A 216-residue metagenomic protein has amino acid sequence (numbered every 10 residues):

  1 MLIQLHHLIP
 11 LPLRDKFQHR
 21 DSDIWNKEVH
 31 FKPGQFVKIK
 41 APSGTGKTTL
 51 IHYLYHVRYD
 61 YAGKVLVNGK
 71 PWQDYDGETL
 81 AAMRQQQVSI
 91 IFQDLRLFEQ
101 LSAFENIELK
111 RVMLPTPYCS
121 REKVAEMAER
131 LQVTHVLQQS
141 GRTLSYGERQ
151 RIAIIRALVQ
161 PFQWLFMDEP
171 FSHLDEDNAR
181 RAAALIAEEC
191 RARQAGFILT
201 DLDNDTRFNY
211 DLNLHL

Functional and structural regions predicted by a protein language model:
Y55: Helix-to-loop junction immediately C-terminal to a conserved catalytic motif
G63-D74: Conserved ABC transporter NBD signature motif
W72-S89: ABC ATPase NBD coupling module
D94, Q100-M113: Q-loop/switch helix immediately C-terminal to the Walker
C119-V136: Conserved ABC ATPase "signature" region
S140-L144, E148: Conserved ABC ATPase signature
L165-E169: Catalytic Walker B motif of ABC-type/P-loop ATPase nucleotide-binding domains
